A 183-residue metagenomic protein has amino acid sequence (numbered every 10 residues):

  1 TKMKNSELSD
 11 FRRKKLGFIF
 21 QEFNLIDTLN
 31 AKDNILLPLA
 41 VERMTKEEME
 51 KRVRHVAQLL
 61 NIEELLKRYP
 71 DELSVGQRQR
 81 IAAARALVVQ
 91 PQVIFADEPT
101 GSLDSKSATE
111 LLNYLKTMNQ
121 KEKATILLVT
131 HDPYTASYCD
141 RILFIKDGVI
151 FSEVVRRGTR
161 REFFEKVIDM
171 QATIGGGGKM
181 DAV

Functional and structural regions predicted by a protein language model:
T1-R141, I145: ABC family nucleotide-binding domain
V149-T173: Conserved beta-strand-loop-alpha-helix hinge in the C-terminal portion of ABC ATPase nucleotide-binding domains
D181-V183: Short acidic DE-rich linear segments
